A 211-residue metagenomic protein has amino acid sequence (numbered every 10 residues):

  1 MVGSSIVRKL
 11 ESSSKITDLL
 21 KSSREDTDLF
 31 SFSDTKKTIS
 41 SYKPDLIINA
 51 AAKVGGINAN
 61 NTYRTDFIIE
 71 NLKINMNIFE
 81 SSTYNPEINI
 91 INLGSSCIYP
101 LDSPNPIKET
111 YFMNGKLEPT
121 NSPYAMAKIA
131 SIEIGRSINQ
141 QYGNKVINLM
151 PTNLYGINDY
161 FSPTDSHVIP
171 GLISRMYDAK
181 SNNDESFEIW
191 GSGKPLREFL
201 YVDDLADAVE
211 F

Functional and structural regions predicted by a protein language model:
G3-S4: N-terminal Rossmann-fold NAD(P) dinucleotide-binding loop
E11-T38: Adenosine-cofactor binding site in Rossmann-like domains, unifying the SAM/SAH pocket of S-adenosylmethionine-dependent
S22, I47-K53, I90-S96, L149-P151: SDR active-site strand-loop-helix element
S33-L72: NAD(P)H-binding glycine-rich loop region in Rossmannoid oxidoreductase-like domains and their noncatalytic homologs
I74, I78-S82, I134-G135, A208: Hydrophobic positions on the long internal alpha-helix of Rossmann-like NAD(P)-dependent oxidoreductase domains
M76-N121, I147: Conserved Rossmann-fold NAD(P)-dependent oxidoreductase catalytic core, especially the SDR/UDP-sugar
D102-Y111, R136-F211: NAD(P)-dependent short-chain dehydrogenase/reductase
P123, A127-A130: Active-site helix of classical SDR
